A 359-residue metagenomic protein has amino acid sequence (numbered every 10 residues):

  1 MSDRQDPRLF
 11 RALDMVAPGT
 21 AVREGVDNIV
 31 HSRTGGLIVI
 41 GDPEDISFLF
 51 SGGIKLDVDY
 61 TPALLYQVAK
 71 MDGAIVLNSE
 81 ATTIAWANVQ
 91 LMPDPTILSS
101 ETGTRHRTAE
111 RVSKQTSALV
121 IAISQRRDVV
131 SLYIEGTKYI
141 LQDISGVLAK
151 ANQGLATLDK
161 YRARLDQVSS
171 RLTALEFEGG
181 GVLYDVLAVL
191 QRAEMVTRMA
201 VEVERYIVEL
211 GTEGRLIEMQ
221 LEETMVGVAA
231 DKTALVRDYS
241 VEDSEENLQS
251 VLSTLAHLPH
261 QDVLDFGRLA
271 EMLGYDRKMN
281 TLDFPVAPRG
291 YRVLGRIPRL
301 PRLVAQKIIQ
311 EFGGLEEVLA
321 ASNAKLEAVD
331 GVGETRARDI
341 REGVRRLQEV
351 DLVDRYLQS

Functional and structural regions predicted by a protein language model:
M1-Q261, F266: Divalent-cation
R11, M15, I297, V329: Glycine- and other small-residue-rich loops at beta-strand/loop junctions that grip anionic moieties
A230-A328, E334-S359: Long, highly charged, low-complexity intrinsically disordered interaction regions that mediate electrostatic DNA/RNA
